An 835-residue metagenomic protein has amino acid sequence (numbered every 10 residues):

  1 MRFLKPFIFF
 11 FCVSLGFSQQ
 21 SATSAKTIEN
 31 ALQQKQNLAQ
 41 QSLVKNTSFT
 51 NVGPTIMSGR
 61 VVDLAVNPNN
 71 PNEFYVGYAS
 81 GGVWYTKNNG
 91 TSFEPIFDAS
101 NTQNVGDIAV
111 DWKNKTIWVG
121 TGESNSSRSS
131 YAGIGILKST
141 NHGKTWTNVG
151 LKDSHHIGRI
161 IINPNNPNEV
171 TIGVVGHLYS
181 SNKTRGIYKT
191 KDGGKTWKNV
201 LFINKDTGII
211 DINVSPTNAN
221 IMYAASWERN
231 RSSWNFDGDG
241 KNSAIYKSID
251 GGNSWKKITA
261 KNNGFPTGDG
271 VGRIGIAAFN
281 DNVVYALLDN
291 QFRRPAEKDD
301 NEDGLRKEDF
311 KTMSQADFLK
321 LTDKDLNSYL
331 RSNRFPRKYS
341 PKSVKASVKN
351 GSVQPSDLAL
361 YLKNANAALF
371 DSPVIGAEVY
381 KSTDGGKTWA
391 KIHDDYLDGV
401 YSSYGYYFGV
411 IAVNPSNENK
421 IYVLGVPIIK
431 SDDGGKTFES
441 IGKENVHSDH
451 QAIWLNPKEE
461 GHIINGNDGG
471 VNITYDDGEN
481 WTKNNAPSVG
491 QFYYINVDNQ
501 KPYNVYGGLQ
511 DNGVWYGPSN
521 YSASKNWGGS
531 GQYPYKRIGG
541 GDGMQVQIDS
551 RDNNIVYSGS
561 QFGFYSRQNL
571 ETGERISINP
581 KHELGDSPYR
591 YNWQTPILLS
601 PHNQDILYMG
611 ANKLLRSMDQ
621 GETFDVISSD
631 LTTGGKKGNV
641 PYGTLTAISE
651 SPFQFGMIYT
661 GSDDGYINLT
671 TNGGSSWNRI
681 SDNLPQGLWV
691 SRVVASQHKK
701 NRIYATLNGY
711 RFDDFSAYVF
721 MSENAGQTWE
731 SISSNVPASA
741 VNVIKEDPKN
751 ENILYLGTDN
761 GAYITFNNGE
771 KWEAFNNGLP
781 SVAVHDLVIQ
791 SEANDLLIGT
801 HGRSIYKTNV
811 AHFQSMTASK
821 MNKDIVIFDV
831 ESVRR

Functional and structural regions predicted by a protein language model:
M1-S24: Bacterial Sec-dependent N-terminal signal peptides
Q19-R834: Beta-propeller blade termini and top-face loops
